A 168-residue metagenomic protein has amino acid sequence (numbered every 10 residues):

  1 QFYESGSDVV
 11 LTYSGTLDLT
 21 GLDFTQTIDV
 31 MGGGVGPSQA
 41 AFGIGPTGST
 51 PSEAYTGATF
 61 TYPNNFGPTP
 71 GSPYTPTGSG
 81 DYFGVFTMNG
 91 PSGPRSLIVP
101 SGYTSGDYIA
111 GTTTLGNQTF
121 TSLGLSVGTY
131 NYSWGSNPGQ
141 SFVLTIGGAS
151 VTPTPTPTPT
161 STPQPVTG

Functional and structural regions predicted by a protein language model:
Q1-V166: Mature extracellular "passenger" or substrate-interacting domains of secreted, surface-exposed proteins
